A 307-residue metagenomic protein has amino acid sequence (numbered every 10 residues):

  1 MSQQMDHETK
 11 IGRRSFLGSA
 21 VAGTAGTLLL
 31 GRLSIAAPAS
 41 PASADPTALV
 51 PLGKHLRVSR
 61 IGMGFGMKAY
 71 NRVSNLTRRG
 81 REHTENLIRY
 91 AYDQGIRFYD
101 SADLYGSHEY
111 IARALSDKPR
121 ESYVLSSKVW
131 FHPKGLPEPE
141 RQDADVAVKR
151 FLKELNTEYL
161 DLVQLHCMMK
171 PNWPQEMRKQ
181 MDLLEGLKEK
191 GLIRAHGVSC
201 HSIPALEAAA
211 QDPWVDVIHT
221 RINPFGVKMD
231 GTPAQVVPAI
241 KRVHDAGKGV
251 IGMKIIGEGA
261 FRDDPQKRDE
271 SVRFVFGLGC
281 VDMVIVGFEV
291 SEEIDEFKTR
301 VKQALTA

Functional and structural regions predicted by a protein language model:
M1-I11: N-terminal secretory signal peptides
K10-S15, A25-A44: N-terminal twin-arginine translocation
S40-G64: N-terminal amphipathic alpha-helix/helix-capping segment at the start of soluble metabolic enzymes
G53, R113-R120, L152-N156, A210-P213 (+1 more regions): Acidic (Asp/Glu)-rich catalytic clusters
M63, Y99, L125, L160 (+3 more regions): Conserved, mostly hydrophobic/aromatic
L76-Y90, E140-E154, S202-A208, K267-F274: Short, acidic/polar
L155-P171: Active-site groove signature of glycoside hydrolases
M168-A307: Beta/alpha (TIM)-barrel catalytic core signal, keyed to glycine-rich beta->alpha loops juxtaposed to Asp/Glu that bind
